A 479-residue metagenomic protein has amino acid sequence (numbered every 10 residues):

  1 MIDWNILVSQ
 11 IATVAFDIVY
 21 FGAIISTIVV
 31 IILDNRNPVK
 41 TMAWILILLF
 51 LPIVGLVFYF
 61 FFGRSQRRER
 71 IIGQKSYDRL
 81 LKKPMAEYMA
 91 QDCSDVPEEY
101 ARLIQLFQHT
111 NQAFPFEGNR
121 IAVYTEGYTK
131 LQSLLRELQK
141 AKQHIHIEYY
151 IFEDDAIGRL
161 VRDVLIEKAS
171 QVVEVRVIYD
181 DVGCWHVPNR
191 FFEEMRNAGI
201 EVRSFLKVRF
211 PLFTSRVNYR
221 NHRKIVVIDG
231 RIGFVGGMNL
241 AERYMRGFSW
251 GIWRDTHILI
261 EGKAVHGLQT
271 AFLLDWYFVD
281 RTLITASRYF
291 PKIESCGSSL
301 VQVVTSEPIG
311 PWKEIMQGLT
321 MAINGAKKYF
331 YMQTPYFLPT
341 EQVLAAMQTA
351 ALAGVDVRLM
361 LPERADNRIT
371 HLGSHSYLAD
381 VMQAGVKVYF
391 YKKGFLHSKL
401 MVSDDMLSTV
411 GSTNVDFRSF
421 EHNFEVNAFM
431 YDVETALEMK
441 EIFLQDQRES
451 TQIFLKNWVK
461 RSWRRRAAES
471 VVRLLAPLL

Functional and structural regions predicted by a protein language model:
M1-Q317, M321, G325, A365 (+6 more regions): N-terminal localization/anchoring segments of enzymes in phospholipid and broader phosphate metabolism
E193, A346-A350, S376: Short, solvent-exposed amphipathic alpha-helical segments in soluble enzyme and RNA/protein-processing domains
G310, E314, T334, L338 (+1 more regions): A short glycine-/small-residue-rich loop at the edge of a beta-strand within enzyme catalytic domains
A326, Y336-R358, P362-N367: Helical hairpin unit composed of two closely spaced alpha helices linked by a short loop
E341-L344, H371-G373, S403-M406: Histidine/acidic-residue-rich catalytic or RNA/ligand-binding cores of hydrolases and nuclease-related proteins
V388-K392: Active-site donor-binding acidic/aromatic loop of nucleotide-activated sugar and phosphosugar transferases involved
K399: Catalytic-core elements of nucleic-acid end-processing and repair enzymes
